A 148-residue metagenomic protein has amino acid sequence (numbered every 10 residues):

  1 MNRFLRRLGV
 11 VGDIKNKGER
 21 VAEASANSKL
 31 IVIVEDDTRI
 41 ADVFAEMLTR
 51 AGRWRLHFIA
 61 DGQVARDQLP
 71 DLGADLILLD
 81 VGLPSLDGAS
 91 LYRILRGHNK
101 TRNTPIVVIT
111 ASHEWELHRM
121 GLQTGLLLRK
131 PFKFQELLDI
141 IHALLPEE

Functional and structural regions predicted by a protein language model:
M1-V32, K133-E148: Non-catalytic signal-transmission and effector/linker regions of two-component phosphorelay proteins
E35: Conserved acidic carboxylate
T38-H57, V64: Two-component/phosphorelay signaling modules centered on CheY-like receiver
A45, S90, S112-R129, Q135 (+1 more regions): Alpha4 helix (beta4-alpha4-beta5 surface) of REC/receiver domains from two-component response regulators
F58-L76: Acidic, metal-coordinating helix/loop segments flanking the phosphotransfer/catalytic sites of two-component signaling
D61, D87-R93: Acidic catalytic/metal-coordinating carboxylates
D80: Active-site residues of response regulator receiver
P84, R102: The feature encodes the CheY-like receiver
